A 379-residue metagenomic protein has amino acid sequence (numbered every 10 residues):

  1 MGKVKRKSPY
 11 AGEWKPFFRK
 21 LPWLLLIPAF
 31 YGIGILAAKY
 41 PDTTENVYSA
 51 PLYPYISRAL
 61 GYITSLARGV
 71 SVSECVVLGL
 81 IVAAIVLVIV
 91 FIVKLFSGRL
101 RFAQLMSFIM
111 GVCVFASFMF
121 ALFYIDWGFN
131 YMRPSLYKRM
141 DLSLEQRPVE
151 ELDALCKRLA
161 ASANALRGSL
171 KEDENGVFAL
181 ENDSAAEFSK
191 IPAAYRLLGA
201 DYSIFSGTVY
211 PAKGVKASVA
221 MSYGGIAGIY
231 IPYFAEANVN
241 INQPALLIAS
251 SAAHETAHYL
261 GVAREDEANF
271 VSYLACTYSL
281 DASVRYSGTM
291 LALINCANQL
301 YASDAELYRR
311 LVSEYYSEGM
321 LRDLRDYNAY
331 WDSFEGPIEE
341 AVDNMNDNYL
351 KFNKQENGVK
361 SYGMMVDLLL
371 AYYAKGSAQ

Functional and structural regions predicted by a protein language model:
R6-F17, I89-C113: Cytoplasmic juxtamembrane regions at transmembrane-helix boundaries
F30-V93: Membrane-embedded alpha-helical segments of integral membrane proteins
G69, S250-N269, Y273-L274: Active-site recognition of the HExxH zinc-binding catalytic motif
L80-V90, L105-Y137: Transmembrane alpha-helices and immediately adjacent membrane-cytoplasm interface residues in multi-pass integral
G128-L197: Membrane-interface segments at or immediately adjacent to transmembrane helices that form the boundary between
L152-L155, A263-L307: Post-HExxH zinc-binding segment in Zn-dependent metallohydrolases
K171-I241, A245: Auxiliary, metal-adjacent structural segments of Zn-dependent hydrolase domains
E318-Q379: Pan-zinc metallopeptidase signature
